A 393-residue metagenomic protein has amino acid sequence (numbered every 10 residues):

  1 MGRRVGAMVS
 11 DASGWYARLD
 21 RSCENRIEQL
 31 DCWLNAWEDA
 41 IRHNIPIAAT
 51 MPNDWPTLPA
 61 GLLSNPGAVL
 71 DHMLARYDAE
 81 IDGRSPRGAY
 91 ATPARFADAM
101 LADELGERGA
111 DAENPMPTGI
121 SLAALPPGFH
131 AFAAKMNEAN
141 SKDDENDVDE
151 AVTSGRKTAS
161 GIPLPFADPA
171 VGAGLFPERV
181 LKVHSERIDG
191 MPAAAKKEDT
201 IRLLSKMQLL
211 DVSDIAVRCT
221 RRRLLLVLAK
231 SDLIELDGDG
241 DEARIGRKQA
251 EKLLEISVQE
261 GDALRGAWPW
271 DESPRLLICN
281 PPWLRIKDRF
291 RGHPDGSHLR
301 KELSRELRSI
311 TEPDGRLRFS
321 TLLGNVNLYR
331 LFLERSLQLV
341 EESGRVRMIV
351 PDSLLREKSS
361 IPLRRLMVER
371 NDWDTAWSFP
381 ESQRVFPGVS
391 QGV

Functional and structural regions predicted by a protein language model:
M1-C219, D262, A267, N325 (+1 more regions): Class I S-adenosyl-L-methionine
M1-S13, L19, C23-E24, A91-F96 (+10 more regions): Signature of N6-adenine DNA methyltransferases within the class I
Y77, K157, A193-K197, I201 (+5 more regions): Residue-level signal for well-ordered alpha-helical segments
D111, E186, G190-P192, A229-S231 (+2 more regions): A generic membrane alpha-helix/interface feature
